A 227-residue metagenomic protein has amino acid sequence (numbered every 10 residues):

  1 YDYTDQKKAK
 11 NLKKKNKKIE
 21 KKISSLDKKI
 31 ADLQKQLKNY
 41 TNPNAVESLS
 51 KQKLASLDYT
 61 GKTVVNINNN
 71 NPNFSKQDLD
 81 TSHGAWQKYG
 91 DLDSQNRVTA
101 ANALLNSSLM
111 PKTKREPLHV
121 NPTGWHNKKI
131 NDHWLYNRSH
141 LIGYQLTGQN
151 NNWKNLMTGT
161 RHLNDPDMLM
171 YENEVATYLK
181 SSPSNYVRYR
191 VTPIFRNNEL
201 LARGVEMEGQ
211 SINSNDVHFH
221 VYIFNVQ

Functional and structural regions predicted by a protein language model:
Y1-D78: N-terminal, intrinsically disordered, polar/charged segments of Gram-positive cell-envelope systems that serve as
F74, D78-Q227: Domain-level detector of nuclease and nuclease-like folds in predominantly extracellular/periplasmic contexts
